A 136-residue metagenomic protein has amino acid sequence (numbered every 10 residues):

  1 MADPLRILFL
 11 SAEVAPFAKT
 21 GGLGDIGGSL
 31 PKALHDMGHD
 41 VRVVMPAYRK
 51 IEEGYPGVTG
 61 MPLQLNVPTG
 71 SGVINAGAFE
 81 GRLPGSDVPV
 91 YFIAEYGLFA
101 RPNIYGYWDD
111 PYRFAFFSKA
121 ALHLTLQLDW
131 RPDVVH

Functional and structural regions predicted by a protein language model:
M1-H136: Catalytic cores of nucleotide-sugar-dependent glycosyltransferases that transfer UDP/GDP/TDP-activated
